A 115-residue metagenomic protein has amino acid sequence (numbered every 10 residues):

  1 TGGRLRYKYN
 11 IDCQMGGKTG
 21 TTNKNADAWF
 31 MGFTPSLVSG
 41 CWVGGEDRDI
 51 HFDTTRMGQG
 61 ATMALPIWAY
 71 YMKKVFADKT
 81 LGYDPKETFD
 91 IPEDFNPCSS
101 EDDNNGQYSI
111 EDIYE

Functional and structural regions predicted by a protein language model:
T1-I110, Y114: A penicillin-recognizing enzyme superfamily signal
